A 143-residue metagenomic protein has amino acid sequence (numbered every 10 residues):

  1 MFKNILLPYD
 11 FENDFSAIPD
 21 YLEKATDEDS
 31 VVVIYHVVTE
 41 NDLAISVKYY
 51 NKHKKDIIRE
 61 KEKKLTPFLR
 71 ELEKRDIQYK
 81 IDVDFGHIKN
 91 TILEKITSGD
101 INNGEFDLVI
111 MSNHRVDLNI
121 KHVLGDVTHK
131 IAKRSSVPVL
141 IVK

Functional and structural regions predicted by a protein language model:
M1-A17, D107, R134-K143: Intrinsically disordered or low-complexity boundary/linker segments at protein termini and domain junctions
K3-K48: Small/aliphatic-rich secondary-structure junction motif
V33-Y35, K80-D84, L140: General small-molecule cofactor/ligand-binding pocket signal
Y50-H53, S98-G99, V127-H129: Short, hinge-like loop/turn segments at secondary-structure boundaries
N51-K63: A short acidic, glycine-rich active-site loop that binds or catalyzes chemistry on phosphate/adenosine moieties
E73-V109: Structural beta-alpha unit
V83-H87, R115, K143: Short beta->alpha linker loops
M111-R134: Glycine-rich, Arg-bearing micro-motifs that act as flexible, cationic patches
